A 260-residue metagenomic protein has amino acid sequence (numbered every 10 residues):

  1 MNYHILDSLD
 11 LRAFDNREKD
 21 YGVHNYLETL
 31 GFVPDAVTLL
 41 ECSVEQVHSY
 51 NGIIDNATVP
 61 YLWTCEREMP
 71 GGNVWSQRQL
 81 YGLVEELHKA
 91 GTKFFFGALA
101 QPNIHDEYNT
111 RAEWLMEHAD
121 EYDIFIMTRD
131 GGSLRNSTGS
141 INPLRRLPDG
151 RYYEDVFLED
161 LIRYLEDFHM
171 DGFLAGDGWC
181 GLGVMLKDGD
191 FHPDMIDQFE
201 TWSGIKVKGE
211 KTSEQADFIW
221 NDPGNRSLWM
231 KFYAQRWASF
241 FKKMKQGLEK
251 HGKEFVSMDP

Functional and structural regions predicted by a protein language model:
M1-I53, T92-K93: N-terminal structural segment of carbohydrate-active enzymes
M1-R12, K93-N103, L174-G178, S227-P260: Aromatic-lined carbohydrate-recognition surfaces of secreted/lumenal glycan-active proteins
N2-R17, G82-E85, F95-F168, G209-M230: Active-site-adjacent "subsite" loops/lids of carbohydrate-active enzymes
L11-G31, T58-A90, E154-E159, Q235-Q246: Aromatic- and glycine-enriched glycan-recognition loops and surfaces that form the carbohydrate-binding subsites
L30-Q77, N103-T110, G183-P193, G224-R226: Aromatic-lined carbohydrate-binding/catalytic grooves of carbohydrate-active enzymes
P34, H169-M170: Proline-aspartate-enriched helix->loop->beta-strand connector
L40, D171, G176: Conserved residues at the C-terminal ends of beta-strands
L174-N225: Active-site-proximal loop/short-helix segments that contain or immediately flank catalytic acid/base residue(s)
